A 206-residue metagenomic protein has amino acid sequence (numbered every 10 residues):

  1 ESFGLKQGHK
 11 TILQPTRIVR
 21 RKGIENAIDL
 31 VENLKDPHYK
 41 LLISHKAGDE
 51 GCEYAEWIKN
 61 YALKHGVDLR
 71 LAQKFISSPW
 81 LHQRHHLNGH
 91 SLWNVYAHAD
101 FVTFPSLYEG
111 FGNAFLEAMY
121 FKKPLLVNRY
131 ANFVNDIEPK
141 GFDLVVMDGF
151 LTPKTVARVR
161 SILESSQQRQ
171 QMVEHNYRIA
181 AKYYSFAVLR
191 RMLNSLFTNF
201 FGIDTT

Functional and structural regions predicted by a protein language model:
L5-K22, I28-V31, L41-I43: Conserved donor-binding/catalytic core segment of Leloir-type glycosyltransferases
C52-N94: Nucleotide-activated donor-binding/catalytic signature segment of Leloir-type glycosyltransferases, i.e., the conserved
I76-S77, V134-R160: Change "using UDP/GDP/dTDP sugars" to "using nucleotide sugars
D100, K122: A short alpha->beta transition loop at the rim of the catalytic pocket in nucleotide-sugar-dependent
F104, P124-N128, I137, L144-V145: Short hydrophobic beta-strand element within catalytic cores of glycosyltransferases and related nucleotide-activated
L107: Aromatic "clamp/platform" in nucleotide-sugar-dependent glycosyltransferases that forms part of the donor/acceptor
G112-F115, F133: Short glycine/serine-rich donor-binding loops of glycosyltransferases
E164-T198: A charged, aromatic-enriched C-terminal amphipathic alpha-helix characteristic of glycosyltransferases across folds
